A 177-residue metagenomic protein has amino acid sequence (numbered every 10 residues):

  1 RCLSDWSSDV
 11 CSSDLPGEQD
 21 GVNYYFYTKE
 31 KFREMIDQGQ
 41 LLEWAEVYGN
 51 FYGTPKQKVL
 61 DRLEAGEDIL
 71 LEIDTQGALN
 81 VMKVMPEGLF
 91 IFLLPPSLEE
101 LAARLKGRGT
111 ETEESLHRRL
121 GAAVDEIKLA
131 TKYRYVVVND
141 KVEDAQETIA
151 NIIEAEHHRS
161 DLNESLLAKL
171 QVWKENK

Functional and structural regions predicted by a protein language model:
R1-V10: Single conserved hydrophobic/aromatic residue that forms the stacking wall/gate of nucleotide- or nucleobase-binding
D5, F32, L70, A123 (+1 more regions): Residue-level signature of catalytic and energy-coupling elements of molecular machines, predominantly ATP/GTP-dependent
S13-I69, Q76-L79: ATP-dependent small-molecule kinase phosphotransfer cores that center on conserved nucleotide phosphate-binding segments
L15-P16, L79-V81, L98-R104, D144-T148: Switch/connector loops and helix/strand junctions flanking conserved nucleotide-binding motifs in nucleotide-processing
G39-L42, R104-E111, I152-A155: Conserved AAA+ ATPase "sensor/coupling" helix adjacent to the nucleotide-binding pocket
I69-D74, V84-G107, V138-N139: Conserved phosphate-donor/acceptor-positioning beta-strand/loop module used by diverse small-molecule
G88, E100, G107-K128, E143-D144: Ras-like small GTPase catalytic G-domain
T110, D125-K177: NTP-dependent small-molecule kinase module
